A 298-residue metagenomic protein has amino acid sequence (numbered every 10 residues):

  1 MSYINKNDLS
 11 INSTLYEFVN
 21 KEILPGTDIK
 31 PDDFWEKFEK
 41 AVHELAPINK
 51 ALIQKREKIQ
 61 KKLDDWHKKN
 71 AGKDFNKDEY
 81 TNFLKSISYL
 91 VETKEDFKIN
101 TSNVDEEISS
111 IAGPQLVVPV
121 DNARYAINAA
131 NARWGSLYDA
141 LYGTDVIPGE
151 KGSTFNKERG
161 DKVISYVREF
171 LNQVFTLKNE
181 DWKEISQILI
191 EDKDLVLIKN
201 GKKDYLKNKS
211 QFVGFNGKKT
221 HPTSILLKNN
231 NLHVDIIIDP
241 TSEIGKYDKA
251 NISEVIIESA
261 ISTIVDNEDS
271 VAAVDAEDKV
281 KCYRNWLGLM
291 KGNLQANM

Functional and structural regions predicted by a protein language model:
M1-N70, D74, E79-V91: N-terminal-proximal low-complexity accessory segments that begin disordered and transition into the first
S2, N82, S88-M298: Catalytic alpha/beta active-site cores
